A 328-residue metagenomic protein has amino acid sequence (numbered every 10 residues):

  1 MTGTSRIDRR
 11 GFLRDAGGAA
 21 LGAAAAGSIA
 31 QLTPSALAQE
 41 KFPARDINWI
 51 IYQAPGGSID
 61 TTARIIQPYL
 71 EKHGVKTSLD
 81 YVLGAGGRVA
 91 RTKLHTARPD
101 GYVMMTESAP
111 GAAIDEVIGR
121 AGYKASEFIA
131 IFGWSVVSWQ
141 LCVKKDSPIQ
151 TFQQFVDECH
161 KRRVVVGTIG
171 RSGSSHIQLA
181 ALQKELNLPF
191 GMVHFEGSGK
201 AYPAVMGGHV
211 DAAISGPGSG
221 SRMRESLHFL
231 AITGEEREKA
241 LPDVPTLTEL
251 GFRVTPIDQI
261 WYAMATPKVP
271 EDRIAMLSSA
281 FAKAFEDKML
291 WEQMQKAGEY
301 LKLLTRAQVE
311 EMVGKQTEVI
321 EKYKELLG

Functional and structural regions predicted by a protein language model:
M1-G11, A19-A30, P34-S35: N-terminal secretory signal peptides
G11, A16, A20, Y81 (+6 more regions): Conserved functional loop/turn residues at catalytic and ligand-binding sites
P34-N48, V75, R98-V103, V156-V164 (+2 more regions): Immediate post-signal peptide segment of exported/extracytoplasmic ligand-binding proteins
L37-E127, R171-S175, N187-I214, S219-M223 (+1 more regions): N-terminal (or domain-start) structured segment
A44, L70-G74, K239, L250-D258 (+1 more regions): A short C-terminal helix-loop "cap" of Rossmann-like NAD(P)-dependent dehydrogenase/epimerase domains
A44-D46, K184, E271-G328: An extracytoplasmic/periplasmic, membrane-proximal ligand-sensing/linker region
K93-Y102, E116-E196, K200, L247 (+1 more regions): Hinge/capping helix and adjacent helix->loop/strand transition within the periplasmic-binding protein
V136, G218-E286, E318: C-terminal lobe and pocket-closing loops of periplasmic/extracytoplasmic Venus-flytrap solute-binding proteins
